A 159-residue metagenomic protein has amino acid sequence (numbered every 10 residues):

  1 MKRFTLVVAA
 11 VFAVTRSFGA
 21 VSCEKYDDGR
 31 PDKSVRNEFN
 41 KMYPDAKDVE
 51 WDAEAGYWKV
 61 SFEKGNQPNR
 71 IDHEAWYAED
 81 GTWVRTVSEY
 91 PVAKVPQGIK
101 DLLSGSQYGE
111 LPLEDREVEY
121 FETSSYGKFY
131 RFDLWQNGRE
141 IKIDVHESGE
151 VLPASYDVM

Functional and structural regions predicted by a protein language model:
M1-R30, F39: Bacterial Sec-dependent N-terminal signal peptides
P31-E50: Post-signal peptide N-terminal segment of mature Sec-exported envelope proteins
F39, A46, V60, I99 (+1 more regions): Short, structured motif recognition centered on aromatic/hydrophobic residues
K47-N66, P112-R131: A cross-family detector of function-defining hotspots
Y57-S88, R131-V158: Amphipathic N-proximal alpha-helical interface segments
E79-E114: Long, charged/polar, surface-exposed segments that mediate recognition or autoinhibition
